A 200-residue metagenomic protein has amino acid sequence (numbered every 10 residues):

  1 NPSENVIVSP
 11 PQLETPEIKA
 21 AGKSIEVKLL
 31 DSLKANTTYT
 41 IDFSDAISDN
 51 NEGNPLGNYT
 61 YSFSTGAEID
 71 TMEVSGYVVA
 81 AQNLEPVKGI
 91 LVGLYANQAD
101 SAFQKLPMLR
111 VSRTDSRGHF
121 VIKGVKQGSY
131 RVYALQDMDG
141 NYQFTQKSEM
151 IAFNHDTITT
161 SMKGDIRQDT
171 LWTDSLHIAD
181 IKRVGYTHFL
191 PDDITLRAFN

Functional and structural regions predicted by a protein language model:
N1-R117, V121-G124, S129-Y133, K147-H155 (+2 more regions): Acidic, low-complexity Ser/Thr/Gly/Pro-rich repeat segments typical of extracellular/periplasmic and surface-exposed
E68, I166-R167: Charged, low-complexity, helix/coiled-coil-prone segments
D137-K147: Acidic, glycine-anchored loop motifs typical of Ca2+
M162-G164: Long alpha-helical scaffolds in very large eukaryotic tether/adaptor proteins
R167-L176: Outer-membrane beta-barrel initiation region
